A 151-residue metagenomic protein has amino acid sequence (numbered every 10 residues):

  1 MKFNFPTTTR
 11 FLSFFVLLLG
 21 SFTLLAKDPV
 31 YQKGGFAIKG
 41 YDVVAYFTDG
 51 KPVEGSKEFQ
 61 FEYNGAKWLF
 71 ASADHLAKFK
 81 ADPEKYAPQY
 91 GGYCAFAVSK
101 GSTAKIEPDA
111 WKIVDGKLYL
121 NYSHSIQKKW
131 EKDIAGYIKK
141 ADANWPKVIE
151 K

Functional and structural regions predicted by a protein language model:
K2-S13: Bacterial N-terminal signal peptides that target proteins for export
F11-S21: Bacterial N-terminal signal peptides
L24-K151: Charged, low-complexity intrinsically disordered segments
